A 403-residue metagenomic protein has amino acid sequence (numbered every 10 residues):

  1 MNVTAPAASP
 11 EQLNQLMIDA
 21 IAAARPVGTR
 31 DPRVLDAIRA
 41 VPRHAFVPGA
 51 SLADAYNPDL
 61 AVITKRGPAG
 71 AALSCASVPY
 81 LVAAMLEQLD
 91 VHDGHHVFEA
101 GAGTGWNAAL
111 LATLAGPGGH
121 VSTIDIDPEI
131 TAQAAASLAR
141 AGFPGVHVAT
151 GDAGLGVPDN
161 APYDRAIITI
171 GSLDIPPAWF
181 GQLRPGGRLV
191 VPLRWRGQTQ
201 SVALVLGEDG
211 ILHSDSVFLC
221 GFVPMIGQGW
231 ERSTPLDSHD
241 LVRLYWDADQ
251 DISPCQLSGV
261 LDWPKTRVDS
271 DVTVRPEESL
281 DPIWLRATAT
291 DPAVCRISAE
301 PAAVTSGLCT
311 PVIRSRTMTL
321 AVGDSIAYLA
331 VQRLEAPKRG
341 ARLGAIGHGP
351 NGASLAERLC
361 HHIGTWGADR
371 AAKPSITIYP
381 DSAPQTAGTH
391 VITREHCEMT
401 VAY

Functional and structural regions predicted by a protein language model:
N2-A102, N107, L114, I130 (+5 more regions): Class I SAM-dependent transferase core
P10-D19, A203, I226, D237-S238 (+3 more regions): Charged, low-complexity, helix-prone segments enriched in Lys/Glu/Asp/Gln
G49-A50, A55-D59, T64-K65, G156 (+6 more regions): Surface-exposed loop/turn and secondary-structure junction residues enriched for glycine/proline
L89, V205-L206, V331-R333: Short beta-strand elements
D90-V190, R194-V202: Conserved nucleotide-cofactor-binding alpha/beta core module
L173-I313, H396-A402: Class I SAM-binding transferase module
W263-Y403: Extended, charged low-complexity segments that frequently continue into or abut oligomerization scaffolds
